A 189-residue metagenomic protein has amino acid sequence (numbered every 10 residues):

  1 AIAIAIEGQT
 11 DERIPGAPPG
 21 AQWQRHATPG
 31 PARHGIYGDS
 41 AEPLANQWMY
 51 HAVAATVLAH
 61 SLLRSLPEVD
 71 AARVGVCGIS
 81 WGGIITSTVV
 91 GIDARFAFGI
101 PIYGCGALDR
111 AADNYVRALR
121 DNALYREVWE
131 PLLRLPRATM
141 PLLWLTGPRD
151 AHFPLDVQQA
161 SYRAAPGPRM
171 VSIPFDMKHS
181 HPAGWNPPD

Functional and structural regions predicted by a protein language model:
I2-A54, C105-R117: Cap/lid segment of the alpha/beta-hydrolase catalytic domain
H34-S80, F96: Gly/Ser-rich "nucleophile elbow"/oxyanion-hole loop immediately N-terminal to the catalytic nucleophile in hydrolases
L63-R64, G83-A94, G99: Short glycine-enriched nucleophile-adjacent loop and the immediately C-terminal alpha-helix near the catalytic center
V76-G78, I102, L145: Short beta-strand immediately N-terminal to the catalytic nucleophile in serine-hydrolase-like folds
A94-R110: A conserved short beta-strand
D121-R134, M140: Active-site nucleophile elbow and catalytic-triad environment of alpha/beta-hydrolase enzymes
A138, W144-T146, D150: Short beta-strand/loop motif that positions the catalytic acidic residue of the alpha/beta-hydrolase fold
L155-D189: Catalytic cores of secreted or luminal carbohydrate-active enzymes
